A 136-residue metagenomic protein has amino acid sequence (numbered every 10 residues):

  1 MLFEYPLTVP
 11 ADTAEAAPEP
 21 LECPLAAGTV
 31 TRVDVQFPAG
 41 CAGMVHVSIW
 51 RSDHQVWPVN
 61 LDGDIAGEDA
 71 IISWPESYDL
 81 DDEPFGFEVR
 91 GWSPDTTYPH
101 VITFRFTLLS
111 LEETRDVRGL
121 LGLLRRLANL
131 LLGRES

Functional and structural regions predicted by a protein language model:
M1-A27, D34-S136: Beta-strand-centric surfaces of beta-sandwich/beta-rich domains
